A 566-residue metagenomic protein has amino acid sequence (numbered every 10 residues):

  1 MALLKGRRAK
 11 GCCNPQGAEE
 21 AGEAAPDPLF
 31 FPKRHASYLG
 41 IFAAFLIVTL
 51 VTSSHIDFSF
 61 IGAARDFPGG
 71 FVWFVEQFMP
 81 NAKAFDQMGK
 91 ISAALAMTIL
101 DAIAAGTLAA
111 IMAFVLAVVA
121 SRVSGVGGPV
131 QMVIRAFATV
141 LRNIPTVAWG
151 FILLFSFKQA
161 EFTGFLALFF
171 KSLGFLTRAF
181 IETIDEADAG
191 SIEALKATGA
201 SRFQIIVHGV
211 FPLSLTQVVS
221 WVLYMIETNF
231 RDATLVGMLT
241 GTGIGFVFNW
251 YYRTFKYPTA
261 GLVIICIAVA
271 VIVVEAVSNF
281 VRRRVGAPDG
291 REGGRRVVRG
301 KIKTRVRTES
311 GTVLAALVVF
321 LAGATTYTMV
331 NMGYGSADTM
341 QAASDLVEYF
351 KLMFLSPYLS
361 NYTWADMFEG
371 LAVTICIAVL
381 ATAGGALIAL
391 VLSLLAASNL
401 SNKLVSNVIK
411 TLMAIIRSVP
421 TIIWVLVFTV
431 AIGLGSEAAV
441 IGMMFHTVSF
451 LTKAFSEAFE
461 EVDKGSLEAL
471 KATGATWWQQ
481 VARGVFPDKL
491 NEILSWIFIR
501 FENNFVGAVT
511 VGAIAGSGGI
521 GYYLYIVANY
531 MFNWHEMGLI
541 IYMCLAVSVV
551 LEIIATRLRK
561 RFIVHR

Functional and structural regions predicted by a protein language model:
M1-I103, T107, A276-A383, L395 (+3 more regions): N-terminal, non-cleaved signal-anchor transmembrane helix
S92-L100, I134-L141, E227, F368-C376 (+4 more regions): Alpha-helical membrane-interface segments at transmembrane helix boundaries
I103-I111, A148-I152, S214, V218-I226 (+8 more regions): Hydrophobic alpha-helical segments of membrane proteins
A104-A138, L380-M413: Transmembrane-helix boundary motif in ABC transporter permease subunits
V123, G127-V130, N143-G150, F230 (+5 more regions): Transmembrane alpha-helices and adjacent helix-loop boundaries
A138-S172, M413-M444: Generic hydrophobic transmembrane alpha-helix motif, especially the helices
F155, F230-C266, G286-A287, V430 (+3 more regions): Glycine-rich helix-loop "coupling/hinge" segments at transmembrane-helix boundaries in multipass transporters
Q159-M225, D232, A276-N279, L434-R500 (+1 more regions): Membrane-cytosol interface at the C-terminal ends of specific transmembrane alpha-helices in multi-pass membrane
